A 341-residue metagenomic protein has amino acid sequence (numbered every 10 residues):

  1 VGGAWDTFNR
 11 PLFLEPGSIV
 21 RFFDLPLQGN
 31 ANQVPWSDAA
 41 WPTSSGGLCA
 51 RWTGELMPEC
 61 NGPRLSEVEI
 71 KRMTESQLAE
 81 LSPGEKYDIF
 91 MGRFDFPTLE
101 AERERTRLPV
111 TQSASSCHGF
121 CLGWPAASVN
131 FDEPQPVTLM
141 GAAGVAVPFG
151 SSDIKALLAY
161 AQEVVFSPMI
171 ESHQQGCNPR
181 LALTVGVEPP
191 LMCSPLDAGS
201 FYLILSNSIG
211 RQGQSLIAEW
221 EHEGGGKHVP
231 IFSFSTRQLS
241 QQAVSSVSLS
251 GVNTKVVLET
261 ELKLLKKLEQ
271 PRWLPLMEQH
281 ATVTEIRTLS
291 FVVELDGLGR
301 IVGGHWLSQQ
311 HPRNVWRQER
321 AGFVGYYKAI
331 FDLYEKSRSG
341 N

Functional and structural regions predicted by a protein language model:
V1-N341: Active-site-adjacent structural elements in enzyme catalytic domains
